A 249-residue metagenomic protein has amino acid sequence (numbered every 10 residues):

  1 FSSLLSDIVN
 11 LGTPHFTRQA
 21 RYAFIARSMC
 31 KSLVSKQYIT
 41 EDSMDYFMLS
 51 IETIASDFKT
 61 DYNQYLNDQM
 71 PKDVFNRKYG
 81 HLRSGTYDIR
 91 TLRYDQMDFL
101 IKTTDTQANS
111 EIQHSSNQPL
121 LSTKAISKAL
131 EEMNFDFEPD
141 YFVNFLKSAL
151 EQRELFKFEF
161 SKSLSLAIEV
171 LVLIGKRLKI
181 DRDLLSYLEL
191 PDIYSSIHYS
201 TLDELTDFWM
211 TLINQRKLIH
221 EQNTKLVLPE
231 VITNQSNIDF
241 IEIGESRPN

Functional and structural regions predicted by a protein language model:
F1-N249: Non-catalytic, soluble scaffold/interaction modules
